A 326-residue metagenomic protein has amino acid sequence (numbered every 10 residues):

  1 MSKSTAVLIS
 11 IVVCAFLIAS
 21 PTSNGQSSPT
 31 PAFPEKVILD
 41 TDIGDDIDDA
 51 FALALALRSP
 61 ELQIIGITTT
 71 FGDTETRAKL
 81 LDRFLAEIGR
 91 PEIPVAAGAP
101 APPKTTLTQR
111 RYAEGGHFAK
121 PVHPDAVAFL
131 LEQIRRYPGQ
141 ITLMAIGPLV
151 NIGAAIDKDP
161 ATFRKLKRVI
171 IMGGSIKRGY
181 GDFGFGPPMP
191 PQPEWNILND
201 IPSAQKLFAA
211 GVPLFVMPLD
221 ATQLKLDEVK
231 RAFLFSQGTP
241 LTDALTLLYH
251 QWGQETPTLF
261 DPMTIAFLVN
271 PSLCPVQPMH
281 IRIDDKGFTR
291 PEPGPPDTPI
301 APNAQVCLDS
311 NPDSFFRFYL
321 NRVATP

Functional and structural regions predicted by a protein language model:
M1-I9: Bacterial N-terminal signal peptides that target proteins for export
L8-A19: Bacterial N-terminal signal peptides
A19, G25-S27: Boundary at the C-terminal end of the N-terminal hydrophobic targeting segment
T30-I43, I47-K79, F118-V216, T222: Active-site histidine-anchored catalytic micro-motif
P31-P34, F51-S59, Q63, W195-L198 (+1 more regions): Conformational coupling and interaction surfaces
F33-P34, L39, E75-R136, P302-S310 (+2 more regions): Metal-dependent C-N hydrolase catalytic cores
T74-L80, S175-G179, I283-D297: Short, mixed-charge aromatic SLiMs
T106-T108, Y180-F183, D227-V229: Short, well-ordered secondary-structure micro-motifs
